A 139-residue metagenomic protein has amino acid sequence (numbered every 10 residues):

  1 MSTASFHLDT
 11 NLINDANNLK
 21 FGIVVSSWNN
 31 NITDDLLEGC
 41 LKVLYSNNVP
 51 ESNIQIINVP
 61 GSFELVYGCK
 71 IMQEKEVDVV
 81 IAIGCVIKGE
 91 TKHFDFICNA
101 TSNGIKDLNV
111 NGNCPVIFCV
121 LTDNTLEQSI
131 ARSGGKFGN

Functional and structural regions predicted by a protein language model:
M1-K20, K136-N139: N-terminal presequence-like segments and the immediate start of the first folded domain
N11-I56: Glycine-rich phosphate/diphosphate-binding loop of Rossmann-like nucleotide-binding domains
N18-L19, K75-D78, N111-I117: Short coil/turn connectors at secondary-structure junctions
W28, C85-V86, L121-T125: Short, ordered loop/turn segments at secondary-structure junctions
N30, D34, E38, V59-F63 (+3 more regions): Electropositive phosphate-/nucleotide-binding environments in soluble metabolic enzymes
S46-K75: Active-site rim loops that border cofactor/substrate pockets in soluble metabolic enzymes
E64-I105: Glycine-rich phosphate-binding loop
F94-D95, N99-N139: C-terminal binding/interaction regions
